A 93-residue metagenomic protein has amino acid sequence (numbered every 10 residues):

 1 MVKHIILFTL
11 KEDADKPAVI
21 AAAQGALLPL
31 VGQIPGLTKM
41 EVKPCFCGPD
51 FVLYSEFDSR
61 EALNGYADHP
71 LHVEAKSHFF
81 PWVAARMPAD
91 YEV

Functional and structural regions predicted by a protein language model:
M1-F51, D58-D68, Y91-V93: Short S/T/G/P-rich N-terminal loop/turn motif that feeds into the first structured element of a domain
E56-D90: C-terminal structural segments of small proteins and small subunits
